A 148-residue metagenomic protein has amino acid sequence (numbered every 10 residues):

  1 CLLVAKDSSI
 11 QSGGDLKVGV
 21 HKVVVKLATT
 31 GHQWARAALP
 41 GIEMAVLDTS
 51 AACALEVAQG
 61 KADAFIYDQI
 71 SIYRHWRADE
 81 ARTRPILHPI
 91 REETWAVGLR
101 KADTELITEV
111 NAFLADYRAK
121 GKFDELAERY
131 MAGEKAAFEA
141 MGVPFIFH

Functional and structural regions predicted by a protein language model:
C1-V4, A52, Q69, Y73-A115 (+1 more regions): Periplasmic-binding protein-like
L2, L16, A35, V57 (+4 more regions): Residue-level signal for nonpolar/aromatic packing positions in well-ordered secondary structure
V4-V23: Flexible hinge/capping segments at coil-to-helix
I10-Q11, L27, M44-Q59, E93: Short helix-initiation/N-cap motifs at beta->coil->alpha
I10-Q11, V23-L39, Q69: Secondary-structure junction motif
S12, G31, T49-C53, D68-I72 (+2 more regions): Stable alpha-helical elements in mature extracytoplasmic
G14-D15, A37-A38, A51-I66, I70 (+1 more regions): Short helices/loops that flank or line small-molecule/ion binding pockets
T30-L47, P85, L114-H148: Ligand-binding clefts/hinges and TM-proximal coupling segments of bilobed small-molecule sensing domains
